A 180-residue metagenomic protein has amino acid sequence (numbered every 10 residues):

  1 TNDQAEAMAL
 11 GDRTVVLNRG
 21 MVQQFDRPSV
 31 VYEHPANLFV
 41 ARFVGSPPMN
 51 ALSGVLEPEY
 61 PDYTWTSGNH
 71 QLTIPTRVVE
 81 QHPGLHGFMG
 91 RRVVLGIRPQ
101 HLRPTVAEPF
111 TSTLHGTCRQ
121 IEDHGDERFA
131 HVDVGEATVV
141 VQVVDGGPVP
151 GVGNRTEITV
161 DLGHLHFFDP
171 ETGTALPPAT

Functional and structural regions predicted by a protein language model:
T1-L72: Internal alpha/beta loop-helix hairpins
P47-M49, P58-T180: Non-catalytic connector elements of ABC transporters
